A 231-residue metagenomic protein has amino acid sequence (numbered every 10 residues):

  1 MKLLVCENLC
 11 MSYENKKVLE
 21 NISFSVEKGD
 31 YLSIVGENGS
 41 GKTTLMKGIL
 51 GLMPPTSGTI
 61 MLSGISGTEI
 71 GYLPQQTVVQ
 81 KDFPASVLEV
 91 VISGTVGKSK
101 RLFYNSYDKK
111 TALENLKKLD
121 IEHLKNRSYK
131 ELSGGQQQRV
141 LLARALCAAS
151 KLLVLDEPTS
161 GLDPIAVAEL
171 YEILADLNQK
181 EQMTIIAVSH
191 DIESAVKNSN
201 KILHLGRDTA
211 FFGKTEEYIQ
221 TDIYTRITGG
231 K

Functional and structural regions predicted by a protein language model:
V35-E37: The feature captures the beta-strand-to-loop junction immediately N-terminal to the Walker
G58-I70: Conserved ABC transporter NBD signature motif
S106-L124: Conserved ABC ATPase "signature" region
S128-L132, Q136: Conserved ABC ATPase signature
L153-D156: Catalytic Walker B motif of ABC-type/P-loop ATPase nucleotide-binding domains
S189-H190: H-loop/switch region of ABC-family ATPase nucleotide-binding domains
K201-K214: H-loop (His-switch) and adjacent beta-strand-loop-beta switch element of ABC-type ATPase nucleotide-binding domains
